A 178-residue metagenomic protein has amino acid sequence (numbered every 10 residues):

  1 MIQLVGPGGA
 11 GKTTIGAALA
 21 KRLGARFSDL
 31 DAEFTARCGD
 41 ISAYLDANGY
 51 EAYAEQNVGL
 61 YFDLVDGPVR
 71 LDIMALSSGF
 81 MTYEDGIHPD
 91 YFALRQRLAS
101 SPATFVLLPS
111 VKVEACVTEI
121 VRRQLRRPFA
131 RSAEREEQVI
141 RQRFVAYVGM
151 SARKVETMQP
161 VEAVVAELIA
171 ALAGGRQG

Functional and structural regions predicted by a protein language model:
I2, T14, A18, R22 (+2 more regions): NTP-dependent small-molecule kinase module
V5: Residues at the beta-strand->loop junction immediately N-terminal to the Walker
G8: The conserved Walker
G11: Conserved glycine(s) of the Walker
K21-L60: Conserved substrate/cofactor phosphate-moiety recognition/catalytic segment in nucleotide-dependent phosphotransferases
A52-S101: Glycine-rich phosphate-binding loop used to anchor ATP phosphates in small-molecule kinases, encompassing both
S77-M81, S110-K112, P160: Short glycine-rich anion-binding loops that position phosphate/pyrophosphate groups of nucleotides and phosphorylated
L98-V145: A glycine- and Lys/Arg-enriched "phosphate-lid" helix/loop adjacent to the NTP-binding pocket of small-molecule kinases
